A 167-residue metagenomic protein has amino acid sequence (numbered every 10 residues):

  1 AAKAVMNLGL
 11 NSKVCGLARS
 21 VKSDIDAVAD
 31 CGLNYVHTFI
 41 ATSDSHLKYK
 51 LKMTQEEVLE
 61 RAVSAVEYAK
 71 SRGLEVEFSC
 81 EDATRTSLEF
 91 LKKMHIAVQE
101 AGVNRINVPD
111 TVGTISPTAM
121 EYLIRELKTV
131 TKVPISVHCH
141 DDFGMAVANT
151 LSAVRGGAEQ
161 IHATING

Functional and structural regions predicted by a protein language model:
A2-G9, K22-V137, N149-A158: Alpha/beta enzyme core
K13-A18: A glycine-rich helix N-cap at a beta->alpha junction
R19-S20, D141: Short beta->alpha linker loops
D141-V154, E159-G167: Thiamine diphosphate
